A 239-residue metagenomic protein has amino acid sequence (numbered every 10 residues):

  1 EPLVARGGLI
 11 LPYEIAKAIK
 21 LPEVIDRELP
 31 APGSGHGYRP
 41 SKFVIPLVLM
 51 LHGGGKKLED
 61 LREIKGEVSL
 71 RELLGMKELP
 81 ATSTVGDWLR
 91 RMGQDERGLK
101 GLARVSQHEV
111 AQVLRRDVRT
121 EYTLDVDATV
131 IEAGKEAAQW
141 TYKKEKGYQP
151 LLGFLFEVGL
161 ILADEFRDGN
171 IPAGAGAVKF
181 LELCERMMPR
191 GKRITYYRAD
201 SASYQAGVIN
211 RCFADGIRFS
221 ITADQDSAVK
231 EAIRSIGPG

Functional and structural regions predicted by a protein language model:
E1-P172, A177-R190: Dynamic "connector" segments at or just before major functional cores
G159, R167-G239: An internal, acidic/charged active-site-proximal segment that coordinates divalent cations and/or engages
